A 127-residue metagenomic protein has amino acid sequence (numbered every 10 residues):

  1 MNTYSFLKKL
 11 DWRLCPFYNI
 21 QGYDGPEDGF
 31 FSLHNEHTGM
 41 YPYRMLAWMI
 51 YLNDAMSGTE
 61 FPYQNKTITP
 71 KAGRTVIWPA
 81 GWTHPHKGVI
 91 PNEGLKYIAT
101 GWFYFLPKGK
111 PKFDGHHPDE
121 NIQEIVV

Functional and structural regions predicted by a protein language model:
M1-T75, T83-V127: Fe(II)/2-oxoglutarate oxygenase catalytic core
